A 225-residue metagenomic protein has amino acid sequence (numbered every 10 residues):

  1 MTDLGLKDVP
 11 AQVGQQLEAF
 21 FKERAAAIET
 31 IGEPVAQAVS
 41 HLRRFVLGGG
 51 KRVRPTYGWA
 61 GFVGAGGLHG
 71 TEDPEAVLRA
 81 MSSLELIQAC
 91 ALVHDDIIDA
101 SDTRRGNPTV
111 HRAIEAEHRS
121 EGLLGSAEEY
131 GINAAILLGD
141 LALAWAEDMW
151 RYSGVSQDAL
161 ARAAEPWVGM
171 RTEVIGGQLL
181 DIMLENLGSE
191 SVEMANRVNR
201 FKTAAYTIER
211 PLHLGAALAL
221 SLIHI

Functional and structural regions predicted by a protein language model:
M1-L84, A89, V93, I98-E128 (+1 more regions): Conserved N-terminal diphosphate/IPP-binding helix and adjacent helical/loop segment of trans-prenyltransferase domains
S120-G122, S126-V155: A glycine/threonine-rich phosphate-anchoring loop and its flanking beta-alpha core in nucleotide/phosphate-binding
G131-I136, E193-T203: A short glycine-threonine-serine/GTX helix/turn-capping micro-motif
L138, A142-W145, A159, A163-P166 (+2 more regions): Internal, well-ordered alpha-helical segments in soluble enzyme and binding-protein domains
G154-G176, L180, E185-E193: Histidine/acidic-rich helix-loop-helix segments that form or flank divalent-metal centers in metalloenzyme catalytic
I208-A219: A conserved active-site cap/scaffold subdomain adjacent to cofactor or substrate pockets
I223-I225: Conserved small/polar residues in nucleotide/adenosyl-binding loops
